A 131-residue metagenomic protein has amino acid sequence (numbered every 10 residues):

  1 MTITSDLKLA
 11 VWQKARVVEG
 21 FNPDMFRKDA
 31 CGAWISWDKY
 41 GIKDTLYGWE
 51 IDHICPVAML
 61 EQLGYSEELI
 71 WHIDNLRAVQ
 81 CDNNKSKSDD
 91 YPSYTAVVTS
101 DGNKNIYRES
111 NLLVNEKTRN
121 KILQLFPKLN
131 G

Functional and structural regions predicted by a protein language model:
M1-S5, I70-I73: Generic detection of long, well-ordered alpha-helical segments
T2-E50, Q80: Short cysteine-rich loop/turn motifs with clustered Cys
T4-D6, P56, S66: Generic structural signal for alpha-helix starts
V18, A58-Q62, N83-Y91: Amphipathic alpha-helical interaction segments
S36, G64-E67: A generic local structural motif
D44-G64, W71, N75-D82: Histidine-centered catalytic micro-motifs used for acid/base chemistry in nuclease and nucleotide-processing active
I70-K104: Short Cys/His-centered divalent metal-binding micro-motifs
K104-G131: Short Fe-S-cluster ligation motifs
